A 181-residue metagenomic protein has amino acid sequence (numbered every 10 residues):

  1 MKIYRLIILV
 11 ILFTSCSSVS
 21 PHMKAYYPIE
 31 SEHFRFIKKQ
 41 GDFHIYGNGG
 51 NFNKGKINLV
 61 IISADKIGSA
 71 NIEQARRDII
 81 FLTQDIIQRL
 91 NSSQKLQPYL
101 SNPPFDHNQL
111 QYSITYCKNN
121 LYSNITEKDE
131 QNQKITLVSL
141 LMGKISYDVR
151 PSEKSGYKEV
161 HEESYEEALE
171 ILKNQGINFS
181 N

Functional and structural regions predicted by a protein language model:
K2-L9: Sec-dependent signal peptide recognition, specifically the positively charged N-region followed immediately by
L9, A64-G68, T83, Y116-K118: Generic secondary-structure microfeatures
T14-S15: C-terminal motif of bacterial Sec signal peptides marking the signal peptidase cleavage site
V19-H44: Long, contiguous juxta-domain segments that are non-catalytic but functionally important
M23-Y26, G55, G68-I79: Solvent-exposed, acidic/flexible segments
E30-H33, I72-S101: Short, non-transmembrane amphipathic alpha-helical segments
R35-S69: Short edge beta-strands and adjacent turn/loop segments
K95-N181: Polar/charged, Gly/Pro-rich intrinsically disordered segments
